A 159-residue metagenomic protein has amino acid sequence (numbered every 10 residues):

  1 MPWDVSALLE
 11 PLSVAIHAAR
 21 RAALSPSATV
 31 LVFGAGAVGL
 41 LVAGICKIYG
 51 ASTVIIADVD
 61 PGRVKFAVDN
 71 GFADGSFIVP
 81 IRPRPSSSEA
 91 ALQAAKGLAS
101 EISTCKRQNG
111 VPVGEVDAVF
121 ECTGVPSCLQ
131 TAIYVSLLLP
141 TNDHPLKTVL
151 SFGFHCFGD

Functional and structural regions predicted by a protein language model:
M1-F33, R82: NAD(P)H dinucleotide-binding glycine-rich loop of Rossmann-like/cofactor-binding domains, especially the beta1-alpha1
V14, V38, C46: Hydrophobic/small residue at the entry helix of a nucleotide-binding pocket
R20, G44, I48, Y134: Short, well-ordered alpha-helices that flank and scaffold nucleotide-derived cofactor binding pockets
A22-L24, G71, G110, T123 (+1 more regions): A generic alpha-to-beta junction signature in SAM-dependent methyltransferases
V32-A35, K47-T131: Adenosine-nucleotide cofactor-binding segment
P126-D159: Rossmann-fold NAD(P)-binding glycine/threonine-rich loop
